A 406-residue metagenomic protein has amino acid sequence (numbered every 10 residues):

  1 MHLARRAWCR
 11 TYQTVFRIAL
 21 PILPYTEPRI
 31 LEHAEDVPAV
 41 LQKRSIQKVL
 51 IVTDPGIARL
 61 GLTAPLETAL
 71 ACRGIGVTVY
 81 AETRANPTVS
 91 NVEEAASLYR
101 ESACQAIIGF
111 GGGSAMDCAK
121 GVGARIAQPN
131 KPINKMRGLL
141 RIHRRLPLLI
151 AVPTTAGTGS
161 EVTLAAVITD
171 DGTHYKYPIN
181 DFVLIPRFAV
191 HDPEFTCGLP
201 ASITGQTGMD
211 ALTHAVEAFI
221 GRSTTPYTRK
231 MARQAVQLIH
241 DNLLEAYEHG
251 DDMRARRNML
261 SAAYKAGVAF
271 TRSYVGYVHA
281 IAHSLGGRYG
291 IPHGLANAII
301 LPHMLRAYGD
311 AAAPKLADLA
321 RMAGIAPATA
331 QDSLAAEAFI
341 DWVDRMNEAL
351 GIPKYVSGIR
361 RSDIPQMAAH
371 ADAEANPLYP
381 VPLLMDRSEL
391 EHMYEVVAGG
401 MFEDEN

Functional and structural regions predicted by a protein language model:
M1-V79, D404-N406: An N-terminal, well-structured beta->alpha segment
H2, A7, L316, A326-N406: C-terminal charged capping/lid subdomain of soluble metabolic enzymes
K48-D54, T78-A81, I107-F110, I150 (+1 more regions): Short glycine-rich or small-residue beta-strand-to-loop segments that form or flank ligand, phosphate, metal/Fe-S
A58-N130, E245-R256: N-terminal small/polar loop signature for handling phosphorylated ligands or for N-terminal nucleophile
S90-E194: Glycine/threonine-rich beta-strand-loop-alpha-helix active-site module that forms ligand/phosphate-binding
A165-S273: Carboxylate- and glycine-rich phosphate/diphosphate-binding segment that chelates Mg2+/Mn2+
S273-A338, D344: C-terminal catalytic subdomain
